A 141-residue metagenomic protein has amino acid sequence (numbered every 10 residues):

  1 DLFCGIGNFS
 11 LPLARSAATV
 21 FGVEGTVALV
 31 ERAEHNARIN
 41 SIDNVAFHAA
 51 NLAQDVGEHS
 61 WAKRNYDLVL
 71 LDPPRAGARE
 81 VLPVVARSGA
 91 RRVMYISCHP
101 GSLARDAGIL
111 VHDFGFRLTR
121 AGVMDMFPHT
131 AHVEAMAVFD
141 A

Functional and structural regions predicted by a protein language model:
D1-A141: Rossmann-like S-adenosyl-L-methionine
